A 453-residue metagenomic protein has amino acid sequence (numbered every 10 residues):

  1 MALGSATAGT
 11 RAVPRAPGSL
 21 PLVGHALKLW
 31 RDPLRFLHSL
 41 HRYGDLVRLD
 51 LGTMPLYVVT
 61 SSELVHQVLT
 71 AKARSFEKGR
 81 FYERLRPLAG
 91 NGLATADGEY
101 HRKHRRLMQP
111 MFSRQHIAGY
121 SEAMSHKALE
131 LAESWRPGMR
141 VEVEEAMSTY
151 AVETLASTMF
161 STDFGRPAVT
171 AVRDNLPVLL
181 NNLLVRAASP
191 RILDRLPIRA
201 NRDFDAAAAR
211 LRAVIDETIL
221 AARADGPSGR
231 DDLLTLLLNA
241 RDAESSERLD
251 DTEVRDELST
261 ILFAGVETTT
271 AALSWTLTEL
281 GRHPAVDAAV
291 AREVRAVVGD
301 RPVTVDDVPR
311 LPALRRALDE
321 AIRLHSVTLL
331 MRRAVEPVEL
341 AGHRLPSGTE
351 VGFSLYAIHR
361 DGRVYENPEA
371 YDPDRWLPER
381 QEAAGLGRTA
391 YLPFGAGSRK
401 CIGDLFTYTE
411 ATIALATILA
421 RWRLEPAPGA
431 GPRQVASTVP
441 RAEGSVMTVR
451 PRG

Functional and structural regions predicted by a protein language model:
M1-A6, T10, A128, D174-P177 (+3 more regions): Cytochrome P450 proximal C-terminal region
M1-K103, A118, E122-E130, R166 (+4 more regions): N-terminal membrane-proximal hinge/A-helix region immediately C-terminal to the signal-anchor transmembrane segment
A2-V13, E77-R84, A96, Y100-R102 (+2 more regions): Cytochrome P450 heme-thiolate monooxygenase catalytic core
T10-S19, S121, S125, R173 (+8 more regions): Cytochrome P450 I-helix active-site segment
V23-G44, A213, R301-A341: Conserved cytochrome P450 K-helix E-x-x-R motif and the immediately C-terminal K′/meander segment
T268-D287, A291-E293, L405-R421: Cytochrome P450 catalytic-core helices
F353-E382: Conserved cytochrome P450 K-helix/beta-meander segment immediately N-terminal to the heme-binding cysteine loop
